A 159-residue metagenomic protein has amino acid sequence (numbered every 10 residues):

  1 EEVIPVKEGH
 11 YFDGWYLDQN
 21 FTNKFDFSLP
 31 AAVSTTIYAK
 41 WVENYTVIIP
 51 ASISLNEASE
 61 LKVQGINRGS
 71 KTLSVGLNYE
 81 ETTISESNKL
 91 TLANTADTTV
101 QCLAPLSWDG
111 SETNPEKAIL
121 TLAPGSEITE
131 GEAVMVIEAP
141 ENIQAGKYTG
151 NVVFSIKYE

Functional and structural regions predicted by a protein language model:
E1-E43: Secondary-structure capping and domain/repeat boundary segments
E2, N20, V33-S34, E80-E81 (+4 more regions): A detector of low-complexity, intrinsically disordered, Ser/Thr/Gly/Pro/Ala-rich segments
V3-P5, W15, W41, V63-G65 (+3 more regions): Short beta-strand element of the conserved SAM-dependent methyltransferase core
I4-V6, K24-F25, T46-V47, Q64 (+3 more regions): Generic preference for hydrophobic/aromatic residues in regular secondary structure cores
Y11, D18-K24, G65, E86 (+2 more regions): Intrinsically disordered, low-complexity peptide-like regions
F21-K24, A96-T129: Extracellular beta-sheet repeat scaffolds used for adhesion and glycan interaction
E43-T95, K117-E159: N-terminal small/polar-rich segments of proteins
